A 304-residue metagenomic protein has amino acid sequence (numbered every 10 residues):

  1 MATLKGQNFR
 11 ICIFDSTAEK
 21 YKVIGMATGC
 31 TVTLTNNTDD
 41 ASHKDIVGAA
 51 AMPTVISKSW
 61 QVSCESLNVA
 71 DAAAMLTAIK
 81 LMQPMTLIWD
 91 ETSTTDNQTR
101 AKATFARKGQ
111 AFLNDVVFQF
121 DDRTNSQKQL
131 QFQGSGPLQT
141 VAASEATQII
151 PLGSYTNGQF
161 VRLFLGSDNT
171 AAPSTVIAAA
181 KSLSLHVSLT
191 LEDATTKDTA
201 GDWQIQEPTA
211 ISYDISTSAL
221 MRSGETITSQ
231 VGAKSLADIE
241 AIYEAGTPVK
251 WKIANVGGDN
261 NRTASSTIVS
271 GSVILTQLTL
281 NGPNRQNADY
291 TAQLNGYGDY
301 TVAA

Functional and structural regions predicted by a protein language model:
M1, D299-A304: Viral virion structural and adsorption modules
M1-V69, A106-Q131, Q139-A143, L152-S223 (+1 more regions): Solvent-exposed edge beta-strands and adjacent loop segments that serve as assembly or binding interfaces
V69-N114, S229-V269: Short, acidic/charged, Gly/Pro-enriched secondary-structure junctions
L76, T140-I150, T228-V231, A303-A304: Short, charged, solvent-exposed linker or helix-capping segments at domain edges/interfaces that act as flexible hinges
S135-T140, Y297-T301: Hydrophobic lipid-interacting interfaces of membrane-associated proteins
